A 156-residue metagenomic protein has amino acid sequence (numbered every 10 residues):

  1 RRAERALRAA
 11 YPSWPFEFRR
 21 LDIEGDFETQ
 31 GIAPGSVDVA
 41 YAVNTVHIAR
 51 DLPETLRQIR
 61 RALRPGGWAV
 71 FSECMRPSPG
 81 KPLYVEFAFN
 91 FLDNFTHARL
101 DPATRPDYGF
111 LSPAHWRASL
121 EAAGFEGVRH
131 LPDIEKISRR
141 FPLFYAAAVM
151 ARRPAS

Functional and structural regions predicted by a protein language model:
R1-E28: Class I SAM-dependent methyltransferase SAM/SAH-binding core
A6-A10, F27, V46-R50, A103-L111 (+1 more regions): Short, contiguous acidic/charged loop-to-helix segments that flank catalytic cores in large enzymes
R19-D22, A40-V43, W68-C74, V128-D133 (+1 more regions): Generic beta-strand/beta-sheet core signal
F27-A40: A short acidic, Gly/Pro-enriched loop at the edge of an enzyme's catalytic core that lines a small-molecule cofactor
D38-P53: A short SAM/SAH-binding and catalytic strip from SAM-dependent methyltransferases
P53-W68: A short glycine-rich, Lys/Arg-flanked "PGG" loop and its adjoining helix->strand segment in the class I
S72-A123, G127-D133: C-terminal alpha-helical "lid/dimerization" subdomain adjacent to the S-adenosyl-L-methionine
G124-F125, P132-S156: Core SAM-dependent methyltransferase catalytic element
